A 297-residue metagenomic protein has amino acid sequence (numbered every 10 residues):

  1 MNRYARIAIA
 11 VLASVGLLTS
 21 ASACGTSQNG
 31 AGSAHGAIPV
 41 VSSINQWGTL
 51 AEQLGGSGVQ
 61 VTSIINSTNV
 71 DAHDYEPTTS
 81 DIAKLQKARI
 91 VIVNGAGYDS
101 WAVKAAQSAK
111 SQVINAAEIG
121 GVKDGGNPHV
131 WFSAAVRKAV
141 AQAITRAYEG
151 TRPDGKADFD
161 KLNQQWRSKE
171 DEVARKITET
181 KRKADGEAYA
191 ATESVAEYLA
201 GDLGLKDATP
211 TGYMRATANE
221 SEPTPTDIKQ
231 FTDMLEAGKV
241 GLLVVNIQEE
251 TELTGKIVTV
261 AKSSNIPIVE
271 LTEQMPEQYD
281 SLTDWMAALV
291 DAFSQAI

Functional and structural regions predicted by a protein language model:
N2-I297: Extracytoplasmic metal-acquisition and chelation regions
